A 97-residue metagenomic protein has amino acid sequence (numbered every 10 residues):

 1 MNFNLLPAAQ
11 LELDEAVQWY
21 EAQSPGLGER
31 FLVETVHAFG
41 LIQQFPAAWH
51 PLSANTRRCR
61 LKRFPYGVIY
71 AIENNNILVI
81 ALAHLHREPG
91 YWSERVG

Functional and structural regions predicted by a protein language model:
M1-L32, E94-G97: Arg/Lys-rich, positively charged N-terminal/basic patches that mediate binding to nucleic acids
L11, E15, H37-G40, Q44: Generic recognition of well-ordered alpha-helical segments within structured catalytic/regulatory domains
Q18, G28-R30, N55, I77 (+1 more regions): Solvent-exposed interaction patches of small proteins and small membrane subunits
S24, P46-S53, R87-Y91: Short, charge-rich, low-complexity interaction segments located in flexible loops at or near secondary-structure
H37, Q44-I77: Basic/aromatic recognition patch in beta-strand/loop cores that engages polyanionic ligands
G67, A71-G97: Enriched for short, Lys/Arg-rich terminal
